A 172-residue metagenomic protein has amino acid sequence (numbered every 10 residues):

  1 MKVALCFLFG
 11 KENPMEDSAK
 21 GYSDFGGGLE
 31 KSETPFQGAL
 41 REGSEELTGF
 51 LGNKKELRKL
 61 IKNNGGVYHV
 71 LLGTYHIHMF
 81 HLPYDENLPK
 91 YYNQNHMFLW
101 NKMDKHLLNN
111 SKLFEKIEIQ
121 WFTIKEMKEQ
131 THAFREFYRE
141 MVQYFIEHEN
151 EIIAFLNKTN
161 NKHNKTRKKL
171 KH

Functional and structural regions predicted by a protein language model:
M1-D24, Y75-H78: N-terminal strand-loop-strand
K2, E16, H69-L72, K112-F114: Extracellular/periplasmic catalytic domains that process cell-envelope and extracellular macromolecules
V3, P14-E16, E30, L82-L88: Short, charged/polar surface micro-motifs in flexible loops or helix N-caps
E12, F80-P83, I124-K125: Structured loops at beta-to-helix junctions and adjacent beta-edge loops in soluble globular domains
E16-K20, N87-H172: Nudix hydrolase/Nudix homology domain
A19-F25, K31, Y68-V70, M79 (+1 more regions): Functional cleft and adjacent loop/helix regions within the main domain that mediate ligand binding or catalysis
D24-G65: The catalytic Nudix box helix
E56-D104: Acidic, glycine-rich loop-and-strand cores that form catalytic or ligand-binding grooves in diverse globular domains
